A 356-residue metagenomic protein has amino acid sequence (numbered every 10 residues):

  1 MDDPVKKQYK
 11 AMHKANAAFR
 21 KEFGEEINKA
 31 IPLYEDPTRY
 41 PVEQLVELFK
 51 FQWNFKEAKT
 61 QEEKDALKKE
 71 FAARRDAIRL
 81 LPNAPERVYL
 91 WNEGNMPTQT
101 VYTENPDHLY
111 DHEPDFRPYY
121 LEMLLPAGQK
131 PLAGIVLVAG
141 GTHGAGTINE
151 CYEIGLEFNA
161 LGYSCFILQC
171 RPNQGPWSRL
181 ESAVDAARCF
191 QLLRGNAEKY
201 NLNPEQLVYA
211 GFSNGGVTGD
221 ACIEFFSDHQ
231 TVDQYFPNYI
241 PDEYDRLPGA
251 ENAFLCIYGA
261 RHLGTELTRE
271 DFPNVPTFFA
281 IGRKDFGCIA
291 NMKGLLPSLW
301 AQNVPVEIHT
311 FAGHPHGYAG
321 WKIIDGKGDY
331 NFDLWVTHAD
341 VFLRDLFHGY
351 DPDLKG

Functional and structural regions predicted by a protein language model:
Y34, K68-G128: N-terminal cap/lid segment of alpha/beta-hydrolase-fold proteins
L132-G140: Short beta-strand element of the alpha/beta-hydrolase
N149-F166: Short amphipathic alpha-helix adjacent to the substrate-entry channel of hydrolases
W177-E198, T337: Alpha/beta-hydrolase active-site loop
R188-P273: Primarily recognizes the serine-hydrolase "nucleophile elbow" in alpha/beta-hydrolase and SGNH/GDSL folds
F279-I281: Short beta-strand/loop motif that positions the catalytic acidic residue of the alpha/beta-hydrolase fold
F286-M292: Conserved alpha/beta-hydrolase "acid-adjacent" motif
W300-G356: C-terminal catalytic histidine-bearing segment of alpha/beta-hydrolase fold enzymes
